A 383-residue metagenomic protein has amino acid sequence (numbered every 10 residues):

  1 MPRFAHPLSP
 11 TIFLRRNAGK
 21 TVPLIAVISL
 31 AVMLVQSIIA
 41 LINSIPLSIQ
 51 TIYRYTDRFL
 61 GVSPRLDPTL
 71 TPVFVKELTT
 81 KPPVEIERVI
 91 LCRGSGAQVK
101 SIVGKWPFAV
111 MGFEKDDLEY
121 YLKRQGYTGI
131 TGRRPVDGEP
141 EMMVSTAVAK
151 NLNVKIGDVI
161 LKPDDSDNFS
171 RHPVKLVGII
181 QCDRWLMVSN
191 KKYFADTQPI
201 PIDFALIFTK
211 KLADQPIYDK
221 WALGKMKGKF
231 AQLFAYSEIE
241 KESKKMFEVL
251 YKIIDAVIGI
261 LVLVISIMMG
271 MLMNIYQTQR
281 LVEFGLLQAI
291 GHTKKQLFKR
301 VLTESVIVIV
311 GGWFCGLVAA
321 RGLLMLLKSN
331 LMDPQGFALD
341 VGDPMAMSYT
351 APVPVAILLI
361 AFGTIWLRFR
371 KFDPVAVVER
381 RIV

Functional and structural regions predicted by a protein language model:
M1-V35, K371, A376, I382-V383: N-terminal Sec/SRP start-transfer signal
P23-L34, Y251-M271, S305-G316, P354 (+1 more regions): Alpha-helical transmembrane segments of integral membrane proteins
S29-A109: Hydrophobic, regular-secondary-structure patches
L41, I45-I49, I217-I267, I275-T278 (+1 more regions): Peri-transmembrane interface segments
R58, K76-K81, E87, A97-V103 (+1 more regions): Basic-flanked hydrophobic alpha-helices used for secretion and membrane insertion
Y276, E283-K328, Y349: Transmembrane alpha-helical interface segments in multi-pass membrane proteins
W313-L359, G363-A376: Short helix-loop junctions at transmembrane helix boundaries
